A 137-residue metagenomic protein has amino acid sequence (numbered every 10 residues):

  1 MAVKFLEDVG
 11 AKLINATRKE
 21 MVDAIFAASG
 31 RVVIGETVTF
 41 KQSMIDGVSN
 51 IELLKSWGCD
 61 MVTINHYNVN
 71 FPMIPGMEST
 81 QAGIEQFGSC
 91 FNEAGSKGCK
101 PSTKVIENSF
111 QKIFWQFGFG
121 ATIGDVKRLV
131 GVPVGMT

Functional and structural regions predicted by a protein language model:
M1-G35: N-terminal basic, low-complexity leaders that serve as flexible interaction/assembly modules and, when applicable, as
A2-L13, T37-I74, E78-T137: Active-site beta->alpha loop and helix N-cap motifs at the rims of alpha/beta catalytic domains
